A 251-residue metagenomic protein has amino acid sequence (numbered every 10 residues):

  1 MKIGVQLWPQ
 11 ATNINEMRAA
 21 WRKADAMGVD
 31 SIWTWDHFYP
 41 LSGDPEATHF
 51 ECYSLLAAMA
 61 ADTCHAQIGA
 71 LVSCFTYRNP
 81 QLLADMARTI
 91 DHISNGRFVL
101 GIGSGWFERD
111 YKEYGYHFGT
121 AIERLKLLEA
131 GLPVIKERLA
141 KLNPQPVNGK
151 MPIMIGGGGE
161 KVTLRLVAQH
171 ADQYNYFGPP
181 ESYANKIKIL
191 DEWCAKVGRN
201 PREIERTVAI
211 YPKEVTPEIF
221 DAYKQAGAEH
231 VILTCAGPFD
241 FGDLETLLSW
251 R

Functional and structural regions predicted by a protein language model:
M1-R251: Active-site-adjacent structural elements that line small-molecule/cofactor binding pockets in enzymes
